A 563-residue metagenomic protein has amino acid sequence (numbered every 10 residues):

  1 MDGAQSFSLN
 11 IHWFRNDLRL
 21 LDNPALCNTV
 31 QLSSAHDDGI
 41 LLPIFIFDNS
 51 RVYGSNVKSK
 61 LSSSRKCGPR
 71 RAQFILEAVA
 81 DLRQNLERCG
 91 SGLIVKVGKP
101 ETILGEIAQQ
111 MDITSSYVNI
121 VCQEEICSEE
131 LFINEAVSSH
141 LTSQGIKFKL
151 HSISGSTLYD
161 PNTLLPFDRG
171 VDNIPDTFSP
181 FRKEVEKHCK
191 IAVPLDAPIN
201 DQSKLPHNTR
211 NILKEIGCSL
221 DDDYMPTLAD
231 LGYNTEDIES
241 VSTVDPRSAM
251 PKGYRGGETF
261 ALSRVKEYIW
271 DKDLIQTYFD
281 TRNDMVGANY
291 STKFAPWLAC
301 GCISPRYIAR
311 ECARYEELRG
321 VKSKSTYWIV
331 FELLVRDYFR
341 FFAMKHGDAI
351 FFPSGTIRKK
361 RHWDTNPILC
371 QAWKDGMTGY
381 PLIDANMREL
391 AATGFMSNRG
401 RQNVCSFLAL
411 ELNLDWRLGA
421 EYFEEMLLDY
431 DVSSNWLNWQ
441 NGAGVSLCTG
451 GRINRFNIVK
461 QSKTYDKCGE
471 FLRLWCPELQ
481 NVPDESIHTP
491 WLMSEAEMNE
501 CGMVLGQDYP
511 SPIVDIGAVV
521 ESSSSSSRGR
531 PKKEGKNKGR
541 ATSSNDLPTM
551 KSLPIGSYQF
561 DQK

Functional and structural regions predicted by a protein language model:
M1-P206, R388-E389, S434, N438 (+3 more regions): Trp/Phe/Arg-rich N-terminal binding region typifying the photolyase-homology
A25, A78, L82, P100 (+8 more regions): Alpha-helical packing segments of well-folded alpha/beta enzyme cores
C27, C67, C89, C122 (+11 more regions): Generic recognition of cysteine residues
R65-P69, Q73, K252-R255, T259 (+2 more regions): Charge-dense, low-complexity intrinsically disordered segments
F74, A78, G257, T378 (+1 more regions): Soluble or luminal CAZymes and related metallo-dependent hydrolases
I146, G170-I357, Y465-D466, E470-K563: Glycine/tryptophan-enriched, flexible segments
G287-E478, D484: Active-site-proximal binding-pocket segments
